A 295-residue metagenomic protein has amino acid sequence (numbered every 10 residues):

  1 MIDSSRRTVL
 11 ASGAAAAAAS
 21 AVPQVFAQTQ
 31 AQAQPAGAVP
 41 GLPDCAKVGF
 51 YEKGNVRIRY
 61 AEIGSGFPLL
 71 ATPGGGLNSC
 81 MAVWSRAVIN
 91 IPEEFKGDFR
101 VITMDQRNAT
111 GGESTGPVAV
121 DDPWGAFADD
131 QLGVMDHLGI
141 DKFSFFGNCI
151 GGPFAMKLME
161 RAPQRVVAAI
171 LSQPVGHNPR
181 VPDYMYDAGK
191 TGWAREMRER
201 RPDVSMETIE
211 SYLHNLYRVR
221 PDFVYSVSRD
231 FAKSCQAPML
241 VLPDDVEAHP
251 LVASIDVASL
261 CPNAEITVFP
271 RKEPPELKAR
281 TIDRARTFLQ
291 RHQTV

Functional and structural regions predicted by a protein language model:
I2, T8-Q28: N-terminal export signals
Q24-G54, R59: C-terminal segment of N-terminal export signals and the immediately downstream linker at the start of the mature
V56-E113: Conserved HGGG/HGGXW glycine-rich cap/lid loop of the alpha/beta-hydrolase fold
A126-K142: Conserved acidic catalytic loop of the alpha/beta-hydrolase fold
K142-L171, V175-H177: Conserved hydrolase catalytic core segment
C235, V241-P243: Short beta-strand/loop motif that positions the catalytic acidic residue of the alpha/beta-hydrolase fold
A248-A253: Conserved alpha/beta-hydrolase "acid-adjacent" motif
T267-V295: Catalytic active-site module of serine/aspartate enzymes centered on a nucleophile-bearing elbow/loop
